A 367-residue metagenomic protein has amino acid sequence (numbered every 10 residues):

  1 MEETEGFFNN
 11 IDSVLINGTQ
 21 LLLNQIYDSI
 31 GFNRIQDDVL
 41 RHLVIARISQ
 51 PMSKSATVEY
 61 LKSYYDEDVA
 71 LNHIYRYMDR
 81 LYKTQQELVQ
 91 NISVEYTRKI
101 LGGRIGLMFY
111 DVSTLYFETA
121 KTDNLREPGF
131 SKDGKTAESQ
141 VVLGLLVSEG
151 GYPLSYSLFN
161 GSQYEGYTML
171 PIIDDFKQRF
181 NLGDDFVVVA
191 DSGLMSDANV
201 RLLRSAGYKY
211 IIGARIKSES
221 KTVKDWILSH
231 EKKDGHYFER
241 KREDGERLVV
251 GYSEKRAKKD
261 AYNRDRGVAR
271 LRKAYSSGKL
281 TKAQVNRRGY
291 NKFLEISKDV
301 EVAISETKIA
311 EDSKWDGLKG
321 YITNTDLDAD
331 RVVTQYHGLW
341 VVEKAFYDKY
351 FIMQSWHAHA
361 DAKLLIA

Functional and structural regions predicted by a protein language model:
M1-N124, A137, G144-S157, S162 (+3 more regions): Dynamic "connector" segments at or just before major functional cores
Y64-V69, T84, L101, E149-Y152 (+4 more regions): Secondary-structure transition/capping motifs at alpha-helix termini and the adjoining loop/turn into the next element
V112-E118, G193-S196, A345: Short acidic, Gly/Ser-rich segments with clustered Asp/Glu that frequently serve as metal-coordination loops in enzyme
S139-G144, G317-K319: Short glycine-rich loop/turn motifs
S155-L158, R201, A206-Q335: An anionic, glycine-rich sequence signature occurring as long contiguous blocks
S157-R179: Active-site beta-loop-alpha junctions of metal-dependent nucleic acid enzymes, especially the RNase H-like/DDE
Y164, V189-A198, I216-S218, L364-I366: Acidic, metal-coordinating catalytic cores used for nucleic-acid/nucleotide bond scission and strand-transfer chemistry
R331-A358: Short amphipathic alpha-helical "interface-anchor" segments enriched in bulky aromatics
